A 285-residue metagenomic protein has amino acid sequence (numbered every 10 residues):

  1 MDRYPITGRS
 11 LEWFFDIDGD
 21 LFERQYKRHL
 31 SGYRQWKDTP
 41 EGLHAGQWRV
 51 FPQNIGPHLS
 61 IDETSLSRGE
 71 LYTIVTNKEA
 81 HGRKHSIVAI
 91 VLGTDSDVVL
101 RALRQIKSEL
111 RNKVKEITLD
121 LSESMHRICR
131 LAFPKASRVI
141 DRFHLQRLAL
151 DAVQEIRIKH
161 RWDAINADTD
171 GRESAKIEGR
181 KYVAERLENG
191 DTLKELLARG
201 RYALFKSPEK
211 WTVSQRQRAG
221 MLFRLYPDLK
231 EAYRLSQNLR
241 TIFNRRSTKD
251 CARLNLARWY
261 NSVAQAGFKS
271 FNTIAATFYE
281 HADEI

Functional and structural regions predicted by a protein language model:
M1, L11, L59-T64, I117-D120 (+2 more regions): Short, conserved catalytic/metal-binding motifs centered on acidic residues
I6-Q25: Short, basic interhelical loop/turn and adjoining N-cap of the next helix at nucleic-acid- or acidic-partner-contacting
G8, R68-G69, K78-K84, L100-R104 (+3 more regions): Acidic/histidine-rich catalytic cores and adjacent linkers of DNA breakage/strand-transfer/modification proteins
D16, K27, A276-Y279: Short amphipathic alpha-helical surface patches that mediate protein-protein
L21-T118, E123-I128: RNase H-like nuclease fold core
K135-D151: Inter-helix linker motif
L150-W162: Short, surface-exposed amphipathic charged segments that create phosphate/polyanion-binding patches used for binding
